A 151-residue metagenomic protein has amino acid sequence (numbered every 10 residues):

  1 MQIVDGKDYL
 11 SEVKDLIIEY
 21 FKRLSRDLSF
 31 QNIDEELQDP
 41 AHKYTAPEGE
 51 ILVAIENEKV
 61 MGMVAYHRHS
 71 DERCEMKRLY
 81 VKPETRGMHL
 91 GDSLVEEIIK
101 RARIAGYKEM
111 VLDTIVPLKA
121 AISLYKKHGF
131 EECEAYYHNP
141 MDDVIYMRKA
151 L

Functional and structural regions predicted by a protein language model:
V4-K77, K82-P83, V95-E97, R101 (+2 more regions): Acetyl-CoA-dependent GNAT
K82-M88, V116-P117: Active-site acidic-Proline motif in GNAT/NAT acetyltransferases
H89, G106: Conserved G/P- and acidic residue-centered "switch" motifs that form tight phosphate/ATP-binding loops in soluble
K108-H128, E132-L151: C-terminal "cap" of GNAT-fold acetyltransferases
